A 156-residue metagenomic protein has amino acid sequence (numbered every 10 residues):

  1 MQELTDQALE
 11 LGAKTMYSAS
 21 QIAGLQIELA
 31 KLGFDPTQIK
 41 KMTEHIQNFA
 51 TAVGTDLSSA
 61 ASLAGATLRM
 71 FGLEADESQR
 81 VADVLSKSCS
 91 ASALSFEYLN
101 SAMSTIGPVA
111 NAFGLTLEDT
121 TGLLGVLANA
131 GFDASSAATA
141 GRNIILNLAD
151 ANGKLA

Functional and structural regions predicted by a protein language model:
M1-D83, K87-N100, A110-E118, N129-A138 (+1 more regions): A short, structural motif
L124-G125: Extracytoplasmic, non-cytosolic globular domains
